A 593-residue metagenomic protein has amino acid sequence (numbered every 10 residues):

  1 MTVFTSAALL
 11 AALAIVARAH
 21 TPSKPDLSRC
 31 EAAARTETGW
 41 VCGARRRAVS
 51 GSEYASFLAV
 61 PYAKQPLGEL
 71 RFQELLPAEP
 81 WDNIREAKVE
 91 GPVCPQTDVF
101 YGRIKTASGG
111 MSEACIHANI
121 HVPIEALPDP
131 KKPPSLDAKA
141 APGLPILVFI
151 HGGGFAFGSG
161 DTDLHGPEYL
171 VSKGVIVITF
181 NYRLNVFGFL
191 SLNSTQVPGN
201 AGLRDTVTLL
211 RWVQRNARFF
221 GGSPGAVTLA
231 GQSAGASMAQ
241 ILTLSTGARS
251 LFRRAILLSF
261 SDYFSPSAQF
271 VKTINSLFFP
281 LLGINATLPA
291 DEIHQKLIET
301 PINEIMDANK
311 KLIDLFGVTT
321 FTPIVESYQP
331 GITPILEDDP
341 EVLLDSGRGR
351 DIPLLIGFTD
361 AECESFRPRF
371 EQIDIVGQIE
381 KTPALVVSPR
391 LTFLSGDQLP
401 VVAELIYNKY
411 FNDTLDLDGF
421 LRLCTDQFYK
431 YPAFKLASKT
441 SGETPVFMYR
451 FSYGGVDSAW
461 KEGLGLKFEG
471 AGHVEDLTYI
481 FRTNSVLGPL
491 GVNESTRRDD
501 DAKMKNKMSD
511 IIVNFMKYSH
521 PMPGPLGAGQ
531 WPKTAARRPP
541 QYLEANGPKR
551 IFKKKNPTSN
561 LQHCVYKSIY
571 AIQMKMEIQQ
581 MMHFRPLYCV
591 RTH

Functional and structural regions predicted by a protein language model:
T2-A19: Cleavable N-terminal signal peptides of Sec/SRP-targeted secreted and luminal proteins
V3-A7, K105-H294, L344-R367: Serine-hydrolase-like catalytic core of hydrolytic proteins
I15-L203, P224, P330, P489-D510 (+5 more regions): Non-catalytic accessory segments of hydrolases
V49, R422, K430-H593: Mobile gating loops/cap/lid regions near enzyme active sites that modulate substrate access
A55, E113-I116, E168, R204-R211 (+6 more regions): A structural signal for well-ordered alpha-helical segments within the folded catalytic domains of diverse enzymes
S56-Y62, P66-E79, P368-V386, R390-L394 (+1 more regions): Short Gly/aromatic-enriched secondary-structure transition segments
L147, V207-L210, Q214, N275-F279 (+7 more regions): Non-transmembrane alpha-helical segments in soluble domains of secreted/periplasmic/extracellular proteins
E299, N303-D500, Y518: Substrate-gating cap/lid region and adjacent catalytic-acid/histidine neighborhood within extracellular/lumenal
